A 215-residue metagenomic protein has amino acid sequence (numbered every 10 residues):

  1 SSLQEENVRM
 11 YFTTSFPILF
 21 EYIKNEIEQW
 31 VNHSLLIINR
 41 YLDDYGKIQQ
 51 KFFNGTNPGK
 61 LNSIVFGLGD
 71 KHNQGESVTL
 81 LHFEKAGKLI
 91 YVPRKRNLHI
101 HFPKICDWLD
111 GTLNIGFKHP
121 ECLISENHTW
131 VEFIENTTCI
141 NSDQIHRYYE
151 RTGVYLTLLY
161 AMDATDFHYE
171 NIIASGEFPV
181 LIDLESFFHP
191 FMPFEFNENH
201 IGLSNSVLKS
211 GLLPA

Functional and structural regions predicted by a protein language model:
S1-A164, F178-V180: Conserved ATP-binding subdomain of kinase catalytic cores across diverse folds
F133, T137-A215: Conserved kinase catalytic-core segment
